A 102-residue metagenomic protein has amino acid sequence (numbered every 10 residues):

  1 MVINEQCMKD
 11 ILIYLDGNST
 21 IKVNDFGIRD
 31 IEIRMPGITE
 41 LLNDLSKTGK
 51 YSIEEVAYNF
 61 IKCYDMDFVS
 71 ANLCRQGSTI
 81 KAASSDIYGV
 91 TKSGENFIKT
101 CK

Functional and structural regions predicted by a protein language model:
I3-T48: Short amphipathic alpha-helical interface segments
N4, M8, V56, F60 (+1 more regions): Short runs of predominantly hydrophobic/aromatic residues within well-ordered alpha helices that form helix-helix
L15-N18, C63, D67, I98-C101: Generic structural signal for hydrophobic core residues of well-folded globular domains
N43, I53-A57, E95-K102: Exposed, interaction-prone assembly regions rather than primary DNA-binding/catalytic cores
T48-M66, A71, S85: Short amphipathic alpha-helical interaction segments
R75-K102: Short, amphipathic alpha-helical interaction segments positioned at domain boundaries
